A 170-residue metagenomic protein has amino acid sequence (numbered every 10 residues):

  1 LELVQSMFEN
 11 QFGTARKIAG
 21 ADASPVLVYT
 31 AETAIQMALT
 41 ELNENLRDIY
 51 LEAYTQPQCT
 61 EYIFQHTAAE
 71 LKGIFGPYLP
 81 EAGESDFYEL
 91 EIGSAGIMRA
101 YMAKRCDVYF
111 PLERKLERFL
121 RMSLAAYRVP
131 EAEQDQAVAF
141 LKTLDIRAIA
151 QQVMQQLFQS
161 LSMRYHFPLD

Functional and structural regions predicted by a protein language model:
L1-R16: An amphipathic alpha-helix adjacent to DNA-recognition modules
N10, T14, L39, I74 (+1 more regions): Short alpha-helical functional segments enriched in proximate histidine and acidic residues
G13-L46, T55-Q56, Y62-A69: Hydrophobic alpha-helical connector segments
A23, Y78-F87, E131-Q136: Short, surface-exposed acidic
L39, N43, I97, K104 (+1 more regions): Phosphate/oxyanion-binding loops and surfaces in catalytic or ligand/nucleic-acid-binding neighborhoods
R47-E52, A132-Q136: Short, hydrophobic secondary-structure boundary micro-motifs
E52-M122: Amphipathic alpha-helical packing segments from all-alpha helical-bundle domains
G73, D107-D170: C-terminal peripheral helix-coil segments that are non-catalytic and often amphipathic
